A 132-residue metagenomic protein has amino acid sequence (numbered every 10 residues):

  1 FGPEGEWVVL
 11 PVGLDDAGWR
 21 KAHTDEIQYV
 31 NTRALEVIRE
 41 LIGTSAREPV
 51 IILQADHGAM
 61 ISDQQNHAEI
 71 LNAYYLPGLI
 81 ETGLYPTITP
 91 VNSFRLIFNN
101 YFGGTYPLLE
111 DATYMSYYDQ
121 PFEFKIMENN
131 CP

Functional and structural regions predicted by a protein language model:
F1-P132: Catalytic domains that recognize anionic headgroups
